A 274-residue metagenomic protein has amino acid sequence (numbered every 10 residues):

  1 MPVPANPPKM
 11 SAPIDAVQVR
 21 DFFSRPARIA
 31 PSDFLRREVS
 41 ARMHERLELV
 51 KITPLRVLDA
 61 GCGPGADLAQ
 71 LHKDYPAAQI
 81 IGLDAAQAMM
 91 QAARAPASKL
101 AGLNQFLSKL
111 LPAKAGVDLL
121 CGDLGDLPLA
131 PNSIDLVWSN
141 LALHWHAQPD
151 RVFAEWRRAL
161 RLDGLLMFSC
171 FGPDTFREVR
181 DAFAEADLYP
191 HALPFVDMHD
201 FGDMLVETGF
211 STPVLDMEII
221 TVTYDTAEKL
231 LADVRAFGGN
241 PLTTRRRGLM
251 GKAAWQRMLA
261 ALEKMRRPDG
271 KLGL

Functional and structural regions predicted by a protein language model:
M1-P31, R36-A41: N-terminal, positively charged/glycine-rich alpha-helical extensions of SAM-dependent methyltransferases
F34-L55, A66-Q70: Conserved alpha-helix/loop element of class I SAM-dependent methyltransferases that forms part of the SAM/SAH-binding
L55-L127, R151: Class I SAM-dependent methyltransferase SAM/SAH-binding core
G125-L136: A short acidic, Gly/Pro-enriched loop at the edge of an enzyme's catalytic core that lines a small-molecule cofactor
D150-L162: A short glycine-rich, Lys/Arg-flanked "PGG" loop and its adjoining helix->strand segment in the class I
D163-C170: Conserved beta-strand signature within the Rossmann-like core of class I S-adenosyl-L-methionine
P173-A192, G202-M204, F210-S211, D216-E218 (+1 more regions): Short, glycine-/aromatic-enriched active-site segment of Class I SAM-dependent methyltransferases
M217-L274: Conserved Class I S-adenosyl-L-methionine
